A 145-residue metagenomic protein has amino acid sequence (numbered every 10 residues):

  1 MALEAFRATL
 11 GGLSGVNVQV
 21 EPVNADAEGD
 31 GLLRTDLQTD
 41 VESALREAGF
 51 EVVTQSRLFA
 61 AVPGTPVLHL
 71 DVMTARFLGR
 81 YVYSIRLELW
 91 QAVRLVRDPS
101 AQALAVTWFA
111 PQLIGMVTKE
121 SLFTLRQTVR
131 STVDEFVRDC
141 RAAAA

Functional and structural regions predicted by a protein language model:
M1-T39, R138-A145: A structural "domain/chain start" motif
M1-T9, R94-A145: C-terminal/domain-edge helix-coil "capping" segments
A48, S56-E120: Surface-exposed short loop/turn segments
